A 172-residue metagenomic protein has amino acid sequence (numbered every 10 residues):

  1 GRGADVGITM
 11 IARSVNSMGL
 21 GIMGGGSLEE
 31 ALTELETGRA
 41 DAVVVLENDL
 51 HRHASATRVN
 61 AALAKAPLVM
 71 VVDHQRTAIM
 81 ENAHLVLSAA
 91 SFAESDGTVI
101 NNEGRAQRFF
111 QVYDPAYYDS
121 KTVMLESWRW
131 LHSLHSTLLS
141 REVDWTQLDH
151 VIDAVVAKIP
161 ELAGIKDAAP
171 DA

Functional and structural regions predicted by a protein language model:
G1-P170: Non-catalytic alpha/beta scaffold blocks inside enzyme catalytic domains
